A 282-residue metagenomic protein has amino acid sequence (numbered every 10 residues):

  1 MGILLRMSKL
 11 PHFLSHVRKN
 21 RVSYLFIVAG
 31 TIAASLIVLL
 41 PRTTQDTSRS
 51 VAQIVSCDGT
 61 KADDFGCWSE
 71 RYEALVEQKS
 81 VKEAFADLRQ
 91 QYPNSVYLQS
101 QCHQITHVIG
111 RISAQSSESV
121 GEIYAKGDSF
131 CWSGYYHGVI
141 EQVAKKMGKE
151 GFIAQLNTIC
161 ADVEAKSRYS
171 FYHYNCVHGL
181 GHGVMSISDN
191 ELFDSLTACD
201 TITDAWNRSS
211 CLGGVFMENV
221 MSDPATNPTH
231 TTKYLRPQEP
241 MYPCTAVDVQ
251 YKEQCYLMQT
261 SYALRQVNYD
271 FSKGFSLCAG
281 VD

Functional and structural regions predicted by a protein language model:
H12-A29: N-terminal Sec-pathway targeting helices
G30-R42: Hydrophobic alpha-helical membrane-insertion segments, chiefly the h-region of N-terminal signal peptides
T44-D282: Non-catalytic all-alpha helical scaffold/repeat segments
